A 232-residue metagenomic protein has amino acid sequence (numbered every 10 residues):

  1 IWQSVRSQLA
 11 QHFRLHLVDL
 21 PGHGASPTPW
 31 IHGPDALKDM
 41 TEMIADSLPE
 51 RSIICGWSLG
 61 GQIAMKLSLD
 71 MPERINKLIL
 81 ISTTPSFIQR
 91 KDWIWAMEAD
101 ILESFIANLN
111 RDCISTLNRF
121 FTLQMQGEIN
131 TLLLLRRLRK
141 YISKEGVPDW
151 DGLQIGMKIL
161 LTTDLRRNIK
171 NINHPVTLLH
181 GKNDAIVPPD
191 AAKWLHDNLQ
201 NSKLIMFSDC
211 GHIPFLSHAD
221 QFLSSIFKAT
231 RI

Functional and structural regions predicted by a protein language model:
R6-C55, S224: Active-site loop/oxyanion-hole signature of alpha/beta-hydrolase fold enzymes
I54-G56, I81, L179: Short beta-strand immediately N-terminal to the catalytic nucleophile in serine-hydrolase-like folds
G56-G60, A64: Gly/Ala-rich beta-loop-alpha elbow adjacent to hydrolase catalytic centers
L69-D70, I75-R111: Flexible "cap/lid" loop of the alpha/beta hydrolase fold
N110-T163, R167-N168: Conserved alpha/beta-hydrolase catalytic His-Asp/Glu region
I172, L178-H180, D184: Short beta-strand/loop motif that positions the catalytic acidic residue of the alpha/beta-hydrolase fold
A185-A191: Conserved alpha/beta-hydrolase "acid-adjacent" motif
F207-L223: Catalytic histidine-centered segment of alpha/beta-hydrolase-like enzymes
